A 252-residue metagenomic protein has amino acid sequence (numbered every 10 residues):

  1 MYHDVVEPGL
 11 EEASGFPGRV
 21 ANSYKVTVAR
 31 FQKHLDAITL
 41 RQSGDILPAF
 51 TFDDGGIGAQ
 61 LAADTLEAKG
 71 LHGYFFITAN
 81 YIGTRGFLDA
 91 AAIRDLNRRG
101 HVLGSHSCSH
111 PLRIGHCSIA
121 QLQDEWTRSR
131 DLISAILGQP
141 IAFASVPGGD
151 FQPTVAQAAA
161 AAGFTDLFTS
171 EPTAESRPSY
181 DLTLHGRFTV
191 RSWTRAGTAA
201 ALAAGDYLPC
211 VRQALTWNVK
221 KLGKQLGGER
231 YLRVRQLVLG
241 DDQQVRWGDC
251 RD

Functional and structural regions predicted by a protein language model:
M1-P17, I46-P48, G56, A62-A63 (+3 more regions): Metal-dependent polysaccharide deacetylase catalytic core of the NodB/CE4 family, i.e., the active-site-bearing domain
M1-P48, W217, K221-D252: N-terminal pre-catalytic segment of deacetylase/amide-hydrolase enzymes
L35, A59-Q60: Extended catalytic core of nucleotide-activated donor transferases of GT-like folds
E67, L71-G104, C108, L112 (+1 more regions): Active-site-adjacent pocket scaffolds in enzyme catalytic domains
